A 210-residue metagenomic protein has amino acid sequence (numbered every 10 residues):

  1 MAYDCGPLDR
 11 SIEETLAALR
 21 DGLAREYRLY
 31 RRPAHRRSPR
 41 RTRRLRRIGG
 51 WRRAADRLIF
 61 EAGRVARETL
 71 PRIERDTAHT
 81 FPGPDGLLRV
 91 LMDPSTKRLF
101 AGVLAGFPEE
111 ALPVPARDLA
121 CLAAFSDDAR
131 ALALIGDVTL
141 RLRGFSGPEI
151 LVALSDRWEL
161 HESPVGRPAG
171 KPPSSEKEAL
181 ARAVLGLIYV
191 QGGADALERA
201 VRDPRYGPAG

Functional and structural regions predicted by a protein language model:
A2-G210: RNase III-family endoribonuclease catalytic core
